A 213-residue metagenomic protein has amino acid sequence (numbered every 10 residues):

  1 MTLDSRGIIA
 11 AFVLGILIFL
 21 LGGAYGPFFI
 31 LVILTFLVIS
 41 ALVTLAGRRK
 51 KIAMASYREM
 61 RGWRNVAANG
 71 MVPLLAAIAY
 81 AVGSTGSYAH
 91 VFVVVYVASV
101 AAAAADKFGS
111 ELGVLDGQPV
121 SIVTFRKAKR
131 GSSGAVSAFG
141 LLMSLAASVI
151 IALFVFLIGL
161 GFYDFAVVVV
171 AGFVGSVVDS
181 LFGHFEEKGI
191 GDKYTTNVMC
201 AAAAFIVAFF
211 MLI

Functional and structural regions predicted by a protein language model:
M1-G109, G113-I213: Hydrophobic alpha-helical transmembrane segments
